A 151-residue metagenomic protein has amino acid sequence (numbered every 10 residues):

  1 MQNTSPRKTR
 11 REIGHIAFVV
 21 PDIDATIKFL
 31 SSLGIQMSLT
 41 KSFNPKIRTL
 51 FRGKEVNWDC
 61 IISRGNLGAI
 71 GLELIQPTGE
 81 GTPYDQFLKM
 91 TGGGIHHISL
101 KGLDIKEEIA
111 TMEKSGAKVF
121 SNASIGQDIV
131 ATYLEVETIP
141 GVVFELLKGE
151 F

Functional and structural regions predicted by a protein language model:
M1-F51: Long, hydrophobic N-terminal alpha-helical segment
M1-R7, F18, S63, I70-Q76 (+1 more regions): Vicinal oxygen chelate
I13-P21, S63-G71, F87-D104: Vicinal oxygen chelate
D24-N44, L88-G93, L103-G126: Extended intrinsically disordered, low-complexity coil regions enriched in Ser, Thr, Gly, Ala and often Pro
L30, G71-Q76, Y84-L88: A generic structured-segment signal
M37-T40, R48, K54-E73: Short, well-structured hydrophobic secondary-structure segments
S38, T82-P83, I139-F144: Short loop/beta submotifs within extracellular cysteine-rich repeat domains
K41-N57, E80-D85, I95, I125-A131: A cross-kingdom feature marking solvent-exposed beta-strand/loop segments within repeated, beta-rich binding/scaffold
